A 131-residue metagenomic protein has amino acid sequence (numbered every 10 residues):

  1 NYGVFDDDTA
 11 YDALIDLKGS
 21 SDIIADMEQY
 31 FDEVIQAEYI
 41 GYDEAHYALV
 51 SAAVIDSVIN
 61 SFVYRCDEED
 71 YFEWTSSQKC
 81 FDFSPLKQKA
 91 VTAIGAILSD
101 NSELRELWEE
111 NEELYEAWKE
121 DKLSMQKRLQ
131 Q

Functional and structural regions predicted by a protein language model:
N1-I40: Short terminal alpha-helical segments
D6-L14, A48-I55, K122: Amphipathic alpha-helical elements of HEAT/ARM-like alpha-solenoid repeat scaffolds that form extended
D22, H46, F81, P85-K89 (+1 more regions): Alpha-helix boundary/N-cap detector
D26, D43-V50: Residue-level detector of well-ordered alpha-helical segments, enriched for hydrophobic/aromatic packing positions
A37-Y42, C66-D70: Short, surface-exposed loop/turn segments at secondary-structure junctions
E38-A45, S77, F81: Short, solvent-exposed segments of well-ordered alpha helices
L49-E106: Amphipathic protein-protein interaction modules
K87-Q131: Low-complexity intrinsically disordered segments
